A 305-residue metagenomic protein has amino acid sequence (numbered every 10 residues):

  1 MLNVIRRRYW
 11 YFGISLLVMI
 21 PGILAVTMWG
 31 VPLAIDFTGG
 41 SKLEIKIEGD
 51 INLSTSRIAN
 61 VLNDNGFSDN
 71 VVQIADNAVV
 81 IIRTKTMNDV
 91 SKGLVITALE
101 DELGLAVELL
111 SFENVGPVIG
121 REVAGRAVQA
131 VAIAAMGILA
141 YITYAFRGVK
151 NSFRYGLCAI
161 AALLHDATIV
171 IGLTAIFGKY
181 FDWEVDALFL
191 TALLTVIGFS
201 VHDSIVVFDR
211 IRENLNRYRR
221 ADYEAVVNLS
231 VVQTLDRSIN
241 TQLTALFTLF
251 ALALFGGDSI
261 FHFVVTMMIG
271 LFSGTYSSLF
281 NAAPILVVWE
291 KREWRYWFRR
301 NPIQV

Functional and structural regions predicted by a protein language model:
M1-R154, I176-E184, G256: Structural signature of multi-pass, alpha-helical inner-membrane proteins
L2-W10, S15, N228, F255-V305: Hydrophobic alpha-helical transmembrane segments of membrane transport and translocation systems, primarily multi-pass
I14-L24, I133-A140, L157, A161 (+5 more regions): Lipid-exposed faces of alpha-helical membrane segments in multi-pass integral membrane proteins
E122, A127, R220-G256, V265 (+2 more regions): Pore- and gate-forming transmembrane helices of large, multi-pass membrane proteins
G137-Y144, I169, L173, F177 (+5 more regions): Alpha-helical membrane-inserting segments
F153-D209: Hydrophobic transmembrane alpha-helices and their membrane-interface caps in long multi-pass transport proteins
G156, I171-G172, D203-R210, N214 (+2 more regions): Membrane-spanning helices that line or support transport/gating and their immediate boundary helices in channels
L190-R210, D236, T241-F247, G270 (+1 more regions): Transmembrane alpha-helix detector for multi-pass membrane proteins
